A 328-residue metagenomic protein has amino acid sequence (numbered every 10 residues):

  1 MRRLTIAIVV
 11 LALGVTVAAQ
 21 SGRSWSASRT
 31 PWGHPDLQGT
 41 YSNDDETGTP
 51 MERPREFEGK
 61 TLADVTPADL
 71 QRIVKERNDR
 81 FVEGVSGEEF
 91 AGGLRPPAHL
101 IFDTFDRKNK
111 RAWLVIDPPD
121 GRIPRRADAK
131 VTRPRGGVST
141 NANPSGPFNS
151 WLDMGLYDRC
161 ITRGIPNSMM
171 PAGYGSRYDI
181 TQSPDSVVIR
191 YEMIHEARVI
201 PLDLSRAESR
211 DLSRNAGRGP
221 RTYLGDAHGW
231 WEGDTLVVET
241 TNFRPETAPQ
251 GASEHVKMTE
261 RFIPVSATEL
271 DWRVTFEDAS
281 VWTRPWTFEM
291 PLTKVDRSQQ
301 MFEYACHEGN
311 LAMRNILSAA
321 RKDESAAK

Functional and structural regions predicted by a protein language model:
M1-R2: N-terminal secretory signal peptides that target proteins for export/translocation
I6-T16: Bacterial N-terminal signal peptides
V9, A19-K328: PEST-like low-complexity, intrinsically disordered acidic/proline/serine-rich tracts that flank trafficking/processing
